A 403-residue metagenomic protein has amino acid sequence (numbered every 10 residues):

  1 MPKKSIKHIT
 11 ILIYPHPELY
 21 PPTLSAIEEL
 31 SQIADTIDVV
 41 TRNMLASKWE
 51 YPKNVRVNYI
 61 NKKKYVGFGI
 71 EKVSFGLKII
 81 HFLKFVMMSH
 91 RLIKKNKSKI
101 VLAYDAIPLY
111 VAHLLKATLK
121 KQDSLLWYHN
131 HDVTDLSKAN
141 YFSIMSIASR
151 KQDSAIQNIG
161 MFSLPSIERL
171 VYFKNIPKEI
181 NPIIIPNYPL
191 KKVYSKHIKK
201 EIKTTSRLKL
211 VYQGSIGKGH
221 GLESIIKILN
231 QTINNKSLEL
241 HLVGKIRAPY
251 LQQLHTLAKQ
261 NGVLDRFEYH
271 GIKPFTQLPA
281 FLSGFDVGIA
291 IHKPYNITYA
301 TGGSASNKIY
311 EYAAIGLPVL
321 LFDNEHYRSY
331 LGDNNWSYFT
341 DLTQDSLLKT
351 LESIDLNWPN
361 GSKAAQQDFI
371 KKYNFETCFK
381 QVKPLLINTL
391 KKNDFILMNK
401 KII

Functional and structural regions predicted by a protein language model:
T10-L12, S163, I202-H220, I225-L229 (+1 more regions): Conserved donor-binding/catalytic core segment of Leloir-type glycosyltransferases
E28, L83, M87-K94, Y110 (+6 more regions): Membrane-proximal helix-turn-helix segments that form the acceptor-binding/catalytic region of lipid-linked
N43, F142, D153-I184, P189-Y194 (+1 more regions): A short, active-site helix/loop in glycosyltransferases that binds the activated sugar's phosphate group
L136-A139, I184, Y188-R207, K218-G221: Acidic anion/phosphate-binding donor-loop and adjacent secondary structure in glycosyltransferase catalytic cores
H220, T276-S283, G288-E311, L321-S329: Nucleotide-sugar-dependent
G244, Q252-L282, V287: Nucleotide-activated donor-binding/catalytic signature segment of Leloir-type glycosyltransferases, i.e., the conserved
D333-D345, L351-W358: Conserved acidic donor-binding segment of nucleotide-sugar-dependent glycosyltransferases
L342, L356-N388: A charged, aromatic-enriched C-terminal amphipathic alpha-helix characteristic of glycosyltransferases across folds
